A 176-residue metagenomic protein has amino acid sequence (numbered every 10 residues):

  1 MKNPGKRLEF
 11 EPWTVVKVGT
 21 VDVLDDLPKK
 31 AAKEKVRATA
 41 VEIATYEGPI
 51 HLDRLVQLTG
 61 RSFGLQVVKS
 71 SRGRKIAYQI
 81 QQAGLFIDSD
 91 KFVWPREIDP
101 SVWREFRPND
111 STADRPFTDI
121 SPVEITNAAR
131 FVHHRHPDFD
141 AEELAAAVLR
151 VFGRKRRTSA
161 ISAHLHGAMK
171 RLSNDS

Functional and structural regions predicted by a protein language model:
M1-S176: C-terminal non-catalytic scaffold/interaction domains in large multidomain proteins
